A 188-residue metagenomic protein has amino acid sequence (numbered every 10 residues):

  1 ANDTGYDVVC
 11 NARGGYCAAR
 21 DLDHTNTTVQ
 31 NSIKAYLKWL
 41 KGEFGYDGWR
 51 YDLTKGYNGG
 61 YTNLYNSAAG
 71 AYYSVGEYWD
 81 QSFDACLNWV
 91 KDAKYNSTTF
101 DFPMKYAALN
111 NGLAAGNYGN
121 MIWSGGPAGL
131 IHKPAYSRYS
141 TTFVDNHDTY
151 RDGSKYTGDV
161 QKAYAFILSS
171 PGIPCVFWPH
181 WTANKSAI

Functional and structural regions predicted by a protein language model:
A1-G15: Core domains of carbohydrate- and sulfate-ester-processing enzymes
N2-Y6, V29-I33, L130-A135: Short, functional N-terminal and low-complexity linear motifs
V8-C10, K34-L37: Short hydrophobic/aromatic-rich motifs at helix boundaries and adjacent loops
C10-N11, C17-R20, Y46, S67-G70: Phosphate-group recognition and catalysis centered on beta-loop-alpha active-site segments
G15-D23, G119-S124: Short, mixed-charge, low-aromatic patches
D21-Y36: Alpha-helical scaffold elements lining the catalytic groove of polysaccharide deacetylases
A35-I188: Active-site-proximal helices and loops of the catalytic beta/alpha 8
